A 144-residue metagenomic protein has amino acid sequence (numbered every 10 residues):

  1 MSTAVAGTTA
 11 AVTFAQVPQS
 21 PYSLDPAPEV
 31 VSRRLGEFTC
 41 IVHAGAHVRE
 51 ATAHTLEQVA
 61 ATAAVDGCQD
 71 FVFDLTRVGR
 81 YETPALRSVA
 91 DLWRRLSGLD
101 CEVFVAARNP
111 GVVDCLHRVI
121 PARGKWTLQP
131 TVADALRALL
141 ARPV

Functional and structural regions predicted by a protein language model:
M1-V78, A90-V144: STAS-like cytosolic regulatory interaction modules
E82-S88: Conserved phosphotransfer microenvironments
